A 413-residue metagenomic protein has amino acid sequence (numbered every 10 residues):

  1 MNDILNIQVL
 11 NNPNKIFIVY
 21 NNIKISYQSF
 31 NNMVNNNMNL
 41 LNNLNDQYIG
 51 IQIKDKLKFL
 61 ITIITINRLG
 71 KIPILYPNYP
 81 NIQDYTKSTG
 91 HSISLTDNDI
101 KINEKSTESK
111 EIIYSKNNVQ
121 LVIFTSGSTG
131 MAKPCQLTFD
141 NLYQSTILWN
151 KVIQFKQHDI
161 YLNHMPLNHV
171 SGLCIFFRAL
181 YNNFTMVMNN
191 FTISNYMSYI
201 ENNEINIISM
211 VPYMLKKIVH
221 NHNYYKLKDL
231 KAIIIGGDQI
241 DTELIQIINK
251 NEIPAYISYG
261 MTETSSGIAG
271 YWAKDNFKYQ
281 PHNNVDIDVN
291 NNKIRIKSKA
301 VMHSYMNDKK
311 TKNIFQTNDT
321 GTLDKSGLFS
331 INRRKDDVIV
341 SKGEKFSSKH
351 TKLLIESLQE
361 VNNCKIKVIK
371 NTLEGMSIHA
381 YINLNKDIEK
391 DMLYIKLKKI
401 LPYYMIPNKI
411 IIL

Functional and structural regions predicted by a protein language model:
P13, T107-F124, M131, Q144 (+1 more regions): Conserved pre-ATP/AMP-binding loop-to-beta segment of ANL
N14-N43, Q83, L137-D140: Conserved AMP-binding/adenylate-forming core of the ANL superfamily
I23, M38-Y79, K345: Conserved AMP-binding/adenylate-forming
Q83, N98-V119, Q136, T146: Flexible, low-complexity linker/hinge segments
S88-D97, K133-K217, N221, A232 (+1 more regions): AMP-binding/adenylate-forming
I207-M210, V219-D275: Gly/Ser/Thr-rich phosphate-binding loop
Q280-P281, D288-I314, L328, R334 (+1 more regions): Conserved ATP/PPi-binding loop(s) of AMP-dependent carboxylate-activating enzymes
S298, T320-M405: AMP-binding/adenylate-forming catalytic core of the ANL superfamily
